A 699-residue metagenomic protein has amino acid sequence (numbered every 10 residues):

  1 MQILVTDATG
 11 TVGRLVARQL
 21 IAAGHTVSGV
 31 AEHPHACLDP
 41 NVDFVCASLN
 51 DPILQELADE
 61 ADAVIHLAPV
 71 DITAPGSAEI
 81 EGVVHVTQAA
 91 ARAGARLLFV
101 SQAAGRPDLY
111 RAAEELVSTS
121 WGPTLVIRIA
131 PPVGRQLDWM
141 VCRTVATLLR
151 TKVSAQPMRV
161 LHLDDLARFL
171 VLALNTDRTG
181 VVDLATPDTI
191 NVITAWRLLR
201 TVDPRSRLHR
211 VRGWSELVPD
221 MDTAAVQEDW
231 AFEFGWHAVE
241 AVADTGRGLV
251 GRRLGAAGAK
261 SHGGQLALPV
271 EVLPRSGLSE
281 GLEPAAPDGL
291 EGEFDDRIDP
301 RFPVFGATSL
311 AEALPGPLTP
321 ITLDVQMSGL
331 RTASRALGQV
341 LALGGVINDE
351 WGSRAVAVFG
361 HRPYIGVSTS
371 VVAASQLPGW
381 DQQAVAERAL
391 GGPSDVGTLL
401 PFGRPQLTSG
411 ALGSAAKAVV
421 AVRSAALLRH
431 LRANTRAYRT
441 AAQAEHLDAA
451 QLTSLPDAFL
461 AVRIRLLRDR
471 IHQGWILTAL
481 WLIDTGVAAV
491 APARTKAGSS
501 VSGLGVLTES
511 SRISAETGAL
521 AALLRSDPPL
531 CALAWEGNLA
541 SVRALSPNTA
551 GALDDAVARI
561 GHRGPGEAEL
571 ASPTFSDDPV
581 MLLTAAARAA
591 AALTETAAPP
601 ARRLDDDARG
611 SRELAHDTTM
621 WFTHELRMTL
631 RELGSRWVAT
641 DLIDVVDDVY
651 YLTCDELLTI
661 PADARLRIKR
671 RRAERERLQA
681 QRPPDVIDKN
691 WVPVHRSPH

Functional and structural regions predicted by a protein language model:
I3-A23: N-terminal Rossmann NAD(P)H-binding glycine-rich loop of SDR-like oxidoreductase domains
V30-P34: N-terminal Rossmann-fold cofactor-binding loop
H35-H85, A89: NAD(P)H-binding glycine-rich loop region in Rossmannoid oxidoreductase-like domains and their noncatalytic homologs
P69-D71, A78-A112, L125: Conserved Rossmann-fold NAD(P)-dependent oxidoreductase catalytic core, especially the SDR/UDP-sugar
E115-R159, L163: NAD(P)-dependent short-chain dehydrogenase/reductase
C142-R150, Q156-L184, T189: Alpha-helical substrate-binding/gating segment
F169-T223, G246, G251-G277: Mid/C-terminal beta-alpha module of Rossmann-like enzyme folds, strongest in SDR-family dehydrogenases/epimerases
P269-H699: Contiguous hydrophobic, helix-prone segments at protein termini that mediate membrane targeting/anchoring
